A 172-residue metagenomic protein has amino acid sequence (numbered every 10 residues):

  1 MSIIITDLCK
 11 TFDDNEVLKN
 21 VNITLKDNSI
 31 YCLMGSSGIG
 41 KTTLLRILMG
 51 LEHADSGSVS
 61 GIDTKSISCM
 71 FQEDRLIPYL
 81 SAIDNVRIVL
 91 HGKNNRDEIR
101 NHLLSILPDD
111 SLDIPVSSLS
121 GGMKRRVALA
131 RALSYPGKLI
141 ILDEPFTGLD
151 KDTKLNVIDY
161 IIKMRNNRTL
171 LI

Functional and structural regions predicted by a protein language model:
I3, L18-N20: Conserved structural motif at the start of ABC-family nucleotide-binding domains
M34-S36: The feature captures the beta-strand-to-loop junction immediately N-terminal to the Walker
M49: Helix-to-loop junction immediately C-terminal to a conserved catalytic motif
R96-L112: Conserved ABC ATPase "signature" region
P115-L119, M123: Conserved ABC ATPase signature
Y135, N166: Conserved signature/switch motifs of ABC ATPase nucleotide-binding domains
I140-E144: Catalytic Walker B motif of ABC-type/P-loop ATPase nucleotide-binding domains
K151-T153: Helix N-cap at the start of a conserved alpha-helix in ABC-type nucleotide-binding domains
